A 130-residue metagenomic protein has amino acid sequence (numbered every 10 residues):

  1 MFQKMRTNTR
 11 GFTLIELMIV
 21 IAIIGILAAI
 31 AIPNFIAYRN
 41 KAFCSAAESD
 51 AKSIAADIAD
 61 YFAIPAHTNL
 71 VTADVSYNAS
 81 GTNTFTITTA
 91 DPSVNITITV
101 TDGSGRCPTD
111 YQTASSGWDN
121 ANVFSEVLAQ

Functional and structural regions predicted by a protein language model:
M1-F12: N-terminal leader/signal peptides at the extreme start of proteins
F2, S53-A55: Primary detection of the long, small/polar-rich alpha-helical "axial" segments characteristic of bacterial flagellar
M18-N34: Alpha-helical hydrophobic helix detector
I21, E48, A55: Conserved catalytic core of two-component sensor histidine kinases
N34-A51: Aliphatic-rich helix starts adjacent to a transmembrane/signal segment
A56-Q130: Periplasmic/extracellular, small/polar-rich flexible segments of pilin-like filament-forming proteins
